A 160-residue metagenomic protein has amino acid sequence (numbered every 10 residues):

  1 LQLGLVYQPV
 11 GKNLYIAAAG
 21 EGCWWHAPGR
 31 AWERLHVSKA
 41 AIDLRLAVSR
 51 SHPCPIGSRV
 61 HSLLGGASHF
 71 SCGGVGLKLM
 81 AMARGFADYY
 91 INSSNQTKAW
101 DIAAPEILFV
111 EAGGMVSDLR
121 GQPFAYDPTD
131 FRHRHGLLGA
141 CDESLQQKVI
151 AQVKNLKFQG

Functional and structural regions predicted by a protein language model:
L1-W24, I42: DPxDG-like acidic metal-binding loop motif
W25-G29: A structural micro-motif at secondary-structure boundaries
R30-R34: Short, structured interface segments
L35-G160: An extended, acidic
